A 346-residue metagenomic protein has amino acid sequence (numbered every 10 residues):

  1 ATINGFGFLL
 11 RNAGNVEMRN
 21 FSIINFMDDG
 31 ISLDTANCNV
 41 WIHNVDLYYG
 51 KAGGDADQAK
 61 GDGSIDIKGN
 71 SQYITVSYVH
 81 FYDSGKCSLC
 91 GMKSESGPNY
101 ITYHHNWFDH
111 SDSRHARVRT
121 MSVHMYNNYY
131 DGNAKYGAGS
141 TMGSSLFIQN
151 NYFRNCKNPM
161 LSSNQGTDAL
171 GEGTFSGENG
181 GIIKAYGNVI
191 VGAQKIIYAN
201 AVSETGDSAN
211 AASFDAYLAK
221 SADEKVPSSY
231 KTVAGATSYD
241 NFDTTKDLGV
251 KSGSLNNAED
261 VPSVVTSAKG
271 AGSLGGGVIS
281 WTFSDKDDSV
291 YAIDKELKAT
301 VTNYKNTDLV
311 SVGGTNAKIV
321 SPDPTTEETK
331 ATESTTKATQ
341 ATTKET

Functional and structural regions predicted by a protein language model:
A1, G14-N25, N37-G53, G63-S64 (+5 more regions): Right-handed parallel beta-helix
G5-L10, F153-P324: Long, contiguous C-terminal flanking segments immediately downstream of a protein's structured core
F6-N12, D29-A36, G54-A56, G63-N70 (+6 more regions): Glycine-rich beta-solenoid repeat tracts in large extracellular/virion proteins
V320-T346: Ser/Thr/Gly/Pro-rich low-complexity, disordered linker/stalk segments of secreted and cell-surface proteins
